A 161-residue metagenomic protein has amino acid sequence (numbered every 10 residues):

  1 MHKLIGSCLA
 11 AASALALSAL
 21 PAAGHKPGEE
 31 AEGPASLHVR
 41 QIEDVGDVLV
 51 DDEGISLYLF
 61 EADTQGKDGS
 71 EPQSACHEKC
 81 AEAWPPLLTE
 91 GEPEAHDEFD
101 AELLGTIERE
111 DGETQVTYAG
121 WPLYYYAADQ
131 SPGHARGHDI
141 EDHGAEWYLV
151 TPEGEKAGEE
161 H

Functional and structural regions predicted by a protein language model:
H2-L4, A23-H161: Compact beta-sheet-dominated domain cores in extracellular/mature segments
C8-S18: Bacterial N-terminal signal peptides
